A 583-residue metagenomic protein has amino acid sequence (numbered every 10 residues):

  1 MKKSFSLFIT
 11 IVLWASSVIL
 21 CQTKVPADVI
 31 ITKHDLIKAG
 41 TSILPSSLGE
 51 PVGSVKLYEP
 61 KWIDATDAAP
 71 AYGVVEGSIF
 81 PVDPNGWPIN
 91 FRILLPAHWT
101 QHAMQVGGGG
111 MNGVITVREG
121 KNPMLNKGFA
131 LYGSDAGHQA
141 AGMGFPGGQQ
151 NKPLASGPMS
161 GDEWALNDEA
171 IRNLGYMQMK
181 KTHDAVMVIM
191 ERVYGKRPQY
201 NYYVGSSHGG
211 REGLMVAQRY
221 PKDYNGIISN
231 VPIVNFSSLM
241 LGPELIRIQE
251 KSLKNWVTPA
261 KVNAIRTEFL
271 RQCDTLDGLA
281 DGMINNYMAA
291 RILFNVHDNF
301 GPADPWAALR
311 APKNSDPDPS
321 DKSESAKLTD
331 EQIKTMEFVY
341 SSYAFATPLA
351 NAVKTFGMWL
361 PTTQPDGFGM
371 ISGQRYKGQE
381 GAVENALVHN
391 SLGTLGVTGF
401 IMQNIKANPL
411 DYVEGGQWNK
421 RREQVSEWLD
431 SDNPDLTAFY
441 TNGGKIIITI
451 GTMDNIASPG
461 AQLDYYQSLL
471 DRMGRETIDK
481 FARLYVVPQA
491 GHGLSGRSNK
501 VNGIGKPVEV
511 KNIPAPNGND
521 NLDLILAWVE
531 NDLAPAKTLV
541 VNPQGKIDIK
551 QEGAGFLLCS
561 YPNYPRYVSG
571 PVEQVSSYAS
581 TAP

Functional and structural regions predicted by a protein language model:
F8-V18: Bacterial N-terminal signal peptides
Q22-H102, I115-R118, N295-Q403, V508 (+4 more regions): Catalytic-loop region of hydrolases
R92, L125-D135, K445, F481-R483: A fold-wide structural signal in alpha/beta-hydrolase
G110-G195, L241, K406-W428, A490-E509: Cap/lid segment of the alpha/beta-hydrolase catalytic domain
V204-G209, G213, D454: Gly/Ala-rich beta-loop-alpha elbow adjacent to hydrolase catalytic centers
M215-A217, K222-A344, N502-N519: A catalytic-pocket lid/entrance helix-loop region that shapes and gates access to the active site across common
I448-I450: Short beta-strand/loop motif that positions the catalytic acidic residue of the alpha/beta-hydrolase fold
I456-G460: Conserved alpha/beta-hydrolase "acid-adjacent" motif
